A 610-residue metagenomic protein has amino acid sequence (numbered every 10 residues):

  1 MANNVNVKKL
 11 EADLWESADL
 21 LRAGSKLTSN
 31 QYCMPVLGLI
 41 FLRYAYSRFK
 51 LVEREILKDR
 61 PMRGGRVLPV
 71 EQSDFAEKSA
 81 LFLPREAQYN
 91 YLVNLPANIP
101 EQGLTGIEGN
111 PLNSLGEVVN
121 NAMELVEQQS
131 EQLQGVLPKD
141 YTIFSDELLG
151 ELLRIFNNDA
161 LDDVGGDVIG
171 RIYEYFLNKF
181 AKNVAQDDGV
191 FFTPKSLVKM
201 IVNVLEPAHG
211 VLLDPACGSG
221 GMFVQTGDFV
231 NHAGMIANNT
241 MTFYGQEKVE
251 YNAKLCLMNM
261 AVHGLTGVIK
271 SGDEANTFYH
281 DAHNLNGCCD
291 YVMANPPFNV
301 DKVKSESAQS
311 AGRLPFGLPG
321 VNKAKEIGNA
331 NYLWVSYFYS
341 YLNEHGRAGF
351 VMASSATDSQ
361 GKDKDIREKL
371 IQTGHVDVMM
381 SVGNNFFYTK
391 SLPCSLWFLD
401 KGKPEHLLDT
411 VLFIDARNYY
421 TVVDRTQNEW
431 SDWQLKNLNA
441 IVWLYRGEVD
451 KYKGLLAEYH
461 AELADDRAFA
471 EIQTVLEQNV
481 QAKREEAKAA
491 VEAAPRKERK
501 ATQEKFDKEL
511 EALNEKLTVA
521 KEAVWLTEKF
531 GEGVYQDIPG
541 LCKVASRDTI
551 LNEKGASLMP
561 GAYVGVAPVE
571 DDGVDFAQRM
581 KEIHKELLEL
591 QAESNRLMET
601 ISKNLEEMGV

Functional and structural regions predicted by a protein language model:
M1-A208, V268-H283, S381-N384, L407-D415 (+2 more regions): Non-catalytic, mostly N-terminal accessory regions of nucleic-acid modification and defense proteins
V5, K9-A12, D167, R171 (+19 more regions): Generic recognition of stable, solvent-exposed alpha-helical segments in well-folded globular domains
S29-Y44, I201, A253, K323-L399: Conserved Class I SAM-dependent methyltransferase catalytic core
Y32, C288-C289, A311, N329-A330 (+8 more regions): Active-site lining segments that contact anionic ligands and/or coordinate catalytic metals
R43-I56, F180, V230, G234 (+4 more regions): A generic secondary-structure signal for well-formed alpha-helical elements
I56, Q372-V376, F386-D450: C-terminal, active-site-flanking charged/polar segments
T142, D162, G245-V249, Y291 (+4 more regions): Hydrophobic alpha-helical scaffolding
D187-A294, N299-S310, P315-V321, Y332 (+4 more regions): Conserved S-adenosyl-L-methionine
